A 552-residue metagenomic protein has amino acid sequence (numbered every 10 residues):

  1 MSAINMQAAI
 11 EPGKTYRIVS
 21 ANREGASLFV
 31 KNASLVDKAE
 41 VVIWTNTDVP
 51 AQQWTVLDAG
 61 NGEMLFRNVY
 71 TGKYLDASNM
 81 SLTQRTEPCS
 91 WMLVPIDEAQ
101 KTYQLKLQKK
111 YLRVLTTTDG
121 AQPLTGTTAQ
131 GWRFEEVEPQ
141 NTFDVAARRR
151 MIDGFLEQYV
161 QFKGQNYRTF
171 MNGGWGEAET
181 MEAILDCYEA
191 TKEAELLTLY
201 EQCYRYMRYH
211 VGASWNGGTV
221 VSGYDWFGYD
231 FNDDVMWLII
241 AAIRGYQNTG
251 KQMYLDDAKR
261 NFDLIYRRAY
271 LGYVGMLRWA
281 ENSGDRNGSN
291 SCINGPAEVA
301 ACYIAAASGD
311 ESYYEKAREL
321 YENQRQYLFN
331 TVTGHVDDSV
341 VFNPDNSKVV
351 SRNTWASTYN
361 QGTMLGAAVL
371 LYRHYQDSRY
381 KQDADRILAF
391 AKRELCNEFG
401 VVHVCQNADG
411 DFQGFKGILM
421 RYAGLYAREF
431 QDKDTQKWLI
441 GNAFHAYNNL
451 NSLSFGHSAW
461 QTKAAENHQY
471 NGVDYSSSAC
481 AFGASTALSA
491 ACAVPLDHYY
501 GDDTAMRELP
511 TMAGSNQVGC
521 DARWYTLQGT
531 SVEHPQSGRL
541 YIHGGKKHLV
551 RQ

Functional and structural regions predicted by a protein language model:
A3-T142: Lectin-like carbohydrate-binding module/patch detector with strong preference for beta-trefoil
P139-N141, D497-S531: Residue-level detector of functionally pivotal "anchor" positions at catalytic/ligand-binding pockets or at interdomain
T142-A190, A194-D233, S289, R386 (+1 more regions): CBM-like carbohydrate-recognition segments
D186, Y206, R244, R260-R268 (+12 more regions): Alpha-helical scaffold segments in carbohydrate-active enzymes
Y188, Y246-G250, A305-G309, Y372-Q376 (+2 more regions): Short coil/turn linking the two alpha-helices of tandem helical-hairpin repeats
T198-A307, Y314-E315: Extended ligand-binding groove/face enriched in aromatic
N294-A297, A301, Y313-L371: Active-site cradle of extracellular carbohydrate-active enzymes
L540-Q552: C-terminal tail/sorting-segment detector
